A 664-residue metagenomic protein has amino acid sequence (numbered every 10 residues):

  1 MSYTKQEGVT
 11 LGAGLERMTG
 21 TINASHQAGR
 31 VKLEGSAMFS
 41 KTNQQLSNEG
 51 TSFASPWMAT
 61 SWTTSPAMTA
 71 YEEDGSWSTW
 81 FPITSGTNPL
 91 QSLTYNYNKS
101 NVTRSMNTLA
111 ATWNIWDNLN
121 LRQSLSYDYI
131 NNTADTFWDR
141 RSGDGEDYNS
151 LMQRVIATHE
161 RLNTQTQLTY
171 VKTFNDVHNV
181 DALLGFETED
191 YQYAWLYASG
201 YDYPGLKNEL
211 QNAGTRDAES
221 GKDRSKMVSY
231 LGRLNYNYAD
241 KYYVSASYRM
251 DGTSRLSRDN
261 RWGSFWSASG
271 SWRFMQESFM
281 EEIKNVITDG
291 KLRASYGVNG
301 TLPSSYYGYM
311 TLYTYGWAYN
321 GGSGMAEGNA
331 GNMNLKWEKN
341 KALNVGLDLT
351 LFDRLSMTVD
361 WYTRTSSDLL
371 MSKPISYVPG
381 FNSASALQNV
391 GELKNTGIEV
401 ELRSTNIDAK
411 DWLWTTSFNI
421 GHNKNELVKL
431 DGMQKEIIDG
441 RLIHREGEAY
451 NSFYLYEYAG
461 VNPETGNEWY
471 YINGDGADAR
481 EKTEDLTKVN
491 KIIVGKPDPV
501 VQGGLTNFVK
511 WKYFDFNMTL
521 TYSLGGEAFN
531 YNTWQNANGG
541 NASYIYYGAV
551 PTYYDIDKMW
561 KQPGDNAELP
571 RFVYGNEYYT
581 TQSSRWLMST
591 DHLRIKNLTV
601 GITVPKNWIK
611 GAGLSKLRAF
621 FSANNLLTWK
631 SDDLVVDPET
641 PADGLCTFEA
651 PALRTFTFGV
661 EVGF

Functional and structural regions predicted by a protein language model:
M1, I22-H26, L109-W113, T166-Y170 (+11 more regions): Residues on the lipid-exposed face of transmembrane beta-strands in outer-membrane beta-barrel proteins
M1-K5, V244-T253, N406: Transmembrane beta-strand segments that form the barrel wall of outer-membrane beta-barrel proteins
M1-Q6, V489-N490, P605, N624-L626: Generic short beta-strand segments
G8-A13, T19-R104, R122-V228, R255 (+6 more regions): Surface-exposed loop/interface segments of Gram-negative outer-membrane beta-barrel transport/assembly proteins
L15-H26, R261-S271, K616-L627: Short secondary-structure subsegments characteristic of cysteine-rich extracellular domains
Y230-Y248: Short, contiguous hydrophobic alpha-helices characteristic of membrane insertion segments
R249, S295, Y362, F418 (+1 more regions): A secondary-structure boundary/capping signal
T415, K496-L524, T580-W629, E649-F664: Conserved C-terminal beta-signal and adjacent last beta-strands/turns of outer-membrane beta-barrel proteins
